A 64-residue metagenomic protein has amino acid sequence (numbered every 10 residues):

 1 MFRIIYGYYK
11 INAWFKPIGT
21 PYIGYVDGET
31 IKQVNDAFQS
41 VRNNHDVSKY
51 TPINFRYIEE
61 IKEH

Functional and structural regions predicted by a protein language model:
M1-P21: Short aromatic-glycine-(Arg/Gly/Cys) micro-motifs in beta-strand/loop hairpins
I5, D27, R56-I58: A structural detector for beta-sheet-dominated domains
K10-N12, T30, I61: Residues that cap or initiate secondary-structure elements
K16-K32: A short, exposed loop/beta-hairpin motif centered on an aromatic-Gly-Thr core
E29-R42: Short alpha-helical interface patches
Q39-H64: Short, mixed-charge low-complexity intrinsically disordered segments
